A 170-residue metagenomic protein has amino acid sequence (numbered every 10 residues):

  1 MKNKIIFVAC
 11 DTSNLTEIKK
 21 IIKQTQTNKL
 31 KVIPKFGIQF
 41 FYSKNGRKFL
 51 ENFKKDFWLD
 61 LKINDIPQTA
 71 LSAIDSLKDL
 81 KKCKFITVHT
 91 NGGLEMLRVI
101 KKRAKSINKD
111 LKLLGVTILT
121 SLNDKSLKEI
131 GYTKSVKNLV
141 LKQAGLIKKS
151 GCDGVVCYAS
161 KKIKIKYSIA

Functional and structural regions predicted by a protein language model:
M1, K20-K29, S106, G151: Polar low-complexity intrinsically disordered regions
M1-D11: Generic N-terminal amphipathic, Lys/Arg-enriched alpha-helix
K2-N3, T69-G154, Y158-I169: Conserved anion-binding
C10-F53, L61, P67-A73, V156-A159 (+1 more regions): Conserved alpha/beta-domain cores
K35, W58-D60, V88, V116-T117: Short beta-strands and strand-loop turn motifs
